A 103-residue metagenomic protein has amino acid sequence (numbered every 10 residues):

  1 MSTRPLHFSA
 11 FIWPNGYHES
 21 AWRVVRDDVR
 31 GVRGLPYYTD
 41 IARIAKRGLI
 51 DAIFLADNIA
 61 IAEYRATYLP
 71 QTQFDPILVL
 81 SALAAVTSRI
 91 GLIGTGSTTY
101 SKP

Functional and structural regions predicted by a protein language model:
M1-R89: N-terminal beta1-alpha1-beta2 module of alpha/beta enzyme domains
T87, T98-P103: Hydrophobic or amphipathic alpha-helical targeting/insertion segments
G94: Active-site-proximal cofactor/substrate-binding loop regions of enzyme domains
